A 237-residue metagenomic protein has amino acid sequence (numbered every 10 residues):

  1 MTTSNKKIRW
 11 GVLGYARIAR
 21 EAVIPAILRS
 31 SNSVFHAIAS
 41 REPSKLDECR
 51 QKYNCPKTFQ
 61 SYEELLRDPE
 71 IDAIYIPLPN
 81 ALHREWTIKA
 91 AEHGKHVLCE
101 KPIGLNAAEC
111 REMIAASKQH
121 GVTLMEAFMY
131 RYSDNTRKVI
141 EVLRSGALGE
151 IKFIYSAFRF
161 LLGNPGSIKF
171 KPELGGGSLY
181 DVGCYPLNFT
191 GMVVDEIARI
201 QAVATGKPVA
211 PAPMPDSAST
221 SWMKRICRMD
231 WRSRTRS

Functional and structural regions predicted by a protein language model:
M1-Y53: N-terminal Rossmann-like dinucleotide-binding module
K7, S33-F35, C55, I71 (+2 more regions): Core-facing hydrophobic residues within beta-strands of well-ordered domains
A19, F59, L98-C99, L124-E126 (+1 more regions): Hydrophobic residues in well-ordered beta-strands that form the structural core
S44, Y53-A116: Beta-loop-alpha module in the N-terminal Rossmann-like domain of NAD(P)-dependent dehydrogenases, especially those
C55-P56, H93-K95, H120-T123, R225-R228: A short helix->loop->beta-strand "cap" motif at the edges of active sites that frequently abuts
E112-M129, E150-F153: Rossmann-fold dehydrogenase core element
Y130-A210: Predominantly a Rossmann-like dinucleotide-binding segment in NAD(P)-dependent oxidoreductases
K207-A218, W222-S237: NAD(P)-dinucleotide binding in Rossmann-like oxidoreductases
